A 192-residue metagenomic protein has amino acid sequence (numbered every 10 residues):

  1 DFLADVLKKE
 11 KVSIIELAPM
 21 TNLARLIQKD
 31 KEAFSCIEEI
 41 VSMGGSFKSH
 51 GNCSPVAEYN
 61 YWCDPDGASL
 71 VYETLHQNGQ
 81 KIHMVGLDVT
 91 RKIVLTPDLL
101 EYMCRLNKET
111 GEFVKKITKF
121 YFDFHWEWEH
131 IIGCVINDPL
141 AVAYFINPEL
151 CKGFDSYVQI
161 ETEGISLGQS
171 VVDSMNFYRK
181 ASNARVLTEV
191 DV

Functional and structural regions predicted by a protein language model:
D1-K92, P97: Active-site histidine-anchored catalytic micro-motif
W62-D66, G79-V192: Conformational coupling and interaction surfaces
